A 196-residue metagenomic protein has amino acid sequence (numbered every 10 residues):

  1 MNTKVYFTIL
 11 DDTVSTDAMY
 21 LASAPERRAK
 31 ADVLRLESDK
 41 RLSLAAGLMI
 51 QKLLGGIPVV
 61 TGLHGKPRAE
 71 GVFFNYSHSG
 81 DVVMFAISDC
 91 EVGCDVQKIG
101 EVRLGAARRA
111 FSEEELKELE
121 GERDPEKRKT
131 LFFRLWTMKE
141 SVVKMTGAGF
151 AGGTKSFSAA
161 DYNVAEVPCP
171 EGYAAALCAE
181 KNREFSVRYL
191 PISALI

Functional and structural regions predicted by a protein language model:
M1-I196: Core catalytic alpha/beta fold that binds nucleotide/phospho-ligands
